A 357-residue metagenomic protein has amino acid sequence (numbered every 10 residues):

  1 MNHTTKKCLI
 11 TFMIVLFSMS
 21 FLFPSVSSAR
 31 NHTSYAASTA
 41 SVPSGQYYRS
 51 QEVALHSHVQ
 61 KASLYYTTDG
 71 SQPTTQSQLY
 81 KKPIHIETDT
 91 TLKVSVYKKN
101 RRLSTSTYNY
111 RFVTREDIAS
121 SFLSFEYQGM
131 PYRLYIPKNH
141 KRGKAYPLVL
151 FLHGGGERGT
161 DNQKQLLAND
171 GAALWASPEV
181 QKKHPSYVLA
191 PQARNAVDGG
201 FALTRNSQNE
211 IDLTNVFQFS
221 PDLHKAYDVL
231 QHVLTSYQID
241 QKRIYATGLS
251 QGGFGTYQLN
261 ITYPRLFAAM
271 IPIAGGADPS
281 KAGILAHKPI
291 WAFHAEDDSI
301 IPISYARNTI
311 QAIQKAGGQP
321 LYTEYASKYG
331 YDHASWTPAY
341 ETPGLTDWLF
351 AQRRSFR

Functional and structural regions predicted by a protein language model:
T4-A29: Sec-dependent N-terminal signal peptides of Gram-positive bacterial secreted proteins and lipoproteins
R30-E116: Short, compositionally stereotyped local motifs that mark structural "simplifiers"
R30-T33, A40, S104-L148, S186 (+4 more regions): A domain-start/cap signature at the N-terminus of enzymes
N139-K144, A202-L249: Gly/Ser-rich "nucleophile elbow"/oxyanion-hole loop immediately N-terminal to the catalytic nucleophile in hydrolases
L148, G155-L223: Active-site machinery of serine-nucleophile hydrolases
L152-G154, H294-A295: The conserved beta1-alpha1 loop
L234-S236, K242-I284: Primarily recognizes the serine-hydrolase "nucleophile elbow" in alpha/beta-hydrolase and SGNH/GDSL folds
P289-R357: C-terminal catalytic histidine-bearing segment of alpha/beta-hydrolase fold enzymes
